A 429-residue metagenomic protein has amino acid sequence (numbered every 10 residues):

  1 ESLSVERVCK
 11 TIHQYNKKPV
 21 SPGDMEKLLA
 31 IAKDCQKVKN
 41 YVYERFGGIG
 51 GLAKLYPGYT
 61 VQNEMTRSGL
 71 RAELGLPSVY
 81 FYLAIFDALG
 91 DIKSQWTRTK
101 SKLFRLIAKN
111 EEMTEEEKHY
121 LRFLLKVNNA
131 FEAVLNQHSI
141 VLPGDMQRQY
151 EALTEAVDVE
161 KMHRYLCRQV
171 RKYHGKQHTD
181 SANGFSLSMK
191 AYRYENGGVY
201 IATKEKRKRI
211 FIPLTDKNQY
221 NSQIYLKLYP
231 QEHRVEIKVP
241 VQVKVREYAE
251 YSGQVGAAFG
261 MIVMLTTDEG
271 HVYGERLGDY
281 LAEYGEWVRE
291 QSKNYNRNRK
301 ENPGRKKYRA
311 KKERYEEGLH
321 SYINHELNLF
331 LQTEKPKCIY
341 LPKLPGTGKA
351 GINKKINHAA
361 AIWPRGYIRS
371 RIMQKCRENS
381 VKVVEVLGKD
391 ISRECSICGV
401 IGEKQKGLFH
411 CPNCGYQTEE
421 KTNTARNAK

Functional and structural regions predicted by a protein language model:
E1-K429: Nucleic-acid substrate recognition interfaces
